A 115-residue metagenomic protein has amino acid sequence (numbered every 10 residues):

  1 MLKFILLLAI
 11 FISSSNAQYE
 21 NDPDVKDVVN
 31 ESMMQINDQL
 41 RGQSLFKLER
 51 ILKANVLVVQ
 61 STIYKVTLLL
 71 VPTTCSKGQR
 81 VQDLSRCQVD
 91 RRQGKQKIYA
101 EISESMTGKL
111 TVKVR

Functional and structural regions predicted by a protein language model:
M1-R115: N- and C-terminal low-complexity/disordered segments
